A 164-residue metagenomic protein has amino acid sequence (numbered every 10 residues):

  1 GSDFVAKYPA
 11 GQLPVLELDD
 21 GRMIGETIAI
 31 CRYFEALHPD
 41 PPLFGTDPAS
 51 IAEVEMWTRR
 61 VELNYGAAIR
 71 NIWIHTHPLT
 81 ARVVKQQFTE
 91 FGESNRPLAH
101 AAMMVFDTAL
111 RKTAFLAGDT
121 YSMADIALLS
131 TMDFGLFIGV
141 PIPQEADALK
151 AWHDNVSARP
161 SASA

Functional and structural regions predicted by a protein language model:
G1-E93, A114: GST-like domain detector, emphasizing the conserved glutathione-binding G-site in the N-terminal thioredoxin-like
V61-P160: GST-like fold's C-terminal all-alpha helical module
